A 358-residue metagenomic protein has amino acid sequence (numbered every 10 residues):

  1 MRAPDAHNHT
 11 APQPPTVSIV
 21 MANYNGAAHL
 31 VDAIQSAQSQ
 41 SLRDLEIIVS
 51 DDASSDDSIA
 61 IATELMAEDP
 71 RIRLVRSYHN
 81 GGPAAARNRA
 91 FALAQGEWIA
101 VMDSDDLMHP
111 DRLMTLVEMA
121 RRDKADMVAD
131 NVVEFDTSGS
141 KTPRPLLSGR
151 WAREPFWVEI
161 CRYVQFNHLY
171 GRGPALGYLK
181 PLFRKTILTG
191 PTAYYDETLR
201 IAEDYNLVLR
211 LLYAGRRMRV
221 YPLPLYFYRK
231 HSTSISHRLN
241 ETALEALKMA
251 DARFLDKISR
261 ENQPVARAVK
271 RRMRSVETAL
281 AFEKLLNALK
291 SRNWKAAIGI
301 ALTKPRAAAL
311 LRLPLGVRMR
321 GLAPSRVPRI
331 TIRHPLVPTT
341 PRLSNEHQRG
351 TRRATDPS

Functional and structural regions predicted by a protein language model:
M1-S36: N-proximal low-complexity "stem/linker" segments adjacent to membrane-targeting elements
A33, S77-A94, S104, T115: Glycine-rich, basic loop-to-helix element that forms the pyrophosphate-binding segment of sugar-nucleotide handling
Q35-D44: Short, acidic, metal-binding catalytic loop of nucleotide-sugar glycosyltransferases
S36, D51-I61, H79: A conserved acidic beta->alpha catalytic loop
I99: Short aromatic/hydrophobic "clamp" motif used to bind/position activated sugar donors
H109, L113-A193: Flexible acidic/His/Gly-enriched loops in nucleotide-sugar-dependent glycosyltransferase catalytic domains
E154-E245: Conserved nucleotide-sugar donor-binding catalytic segment
R216, L223-H231, H237-V265, L286-R306: Catalytic core of nucleotide-sugar-dependent glycosyltransferases
